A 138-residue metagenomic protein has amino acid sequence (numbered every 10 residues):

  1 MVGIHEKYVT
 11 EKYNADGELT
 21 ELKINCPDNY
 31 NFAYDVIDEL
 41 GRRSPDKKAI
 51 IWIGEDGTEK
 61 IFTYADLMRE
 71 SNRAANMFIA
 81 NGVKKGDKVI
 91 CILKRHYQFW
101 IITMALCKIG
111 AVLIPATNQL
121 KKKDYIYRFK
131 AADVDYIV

Functional and structural regions predicted by a protein language model:
V2-V9, D28-I51, R69: A short N-terminal helical cap/helix-turn-helix that marks the beginning of AMP-binding/adenylate-forming
K7, N14-D16, K123-D124: Short acidic active-site motifs
D46, I50-M104, K121-I126, K130: Conserved AMP-binding/adenylate-forming core of the ANL superfamily
I90, Y136-V138: Structural motif
G110: Structured binding elements
A116-T117: Short beta->alpha connector loops at strand-helix junctions that form conserved, small/polar/Pro-enriched
A131-D135: Active-site charged/polar residues at nucleotide-handling catalytic sites that mediate phosphoryl, nucleotidyl
